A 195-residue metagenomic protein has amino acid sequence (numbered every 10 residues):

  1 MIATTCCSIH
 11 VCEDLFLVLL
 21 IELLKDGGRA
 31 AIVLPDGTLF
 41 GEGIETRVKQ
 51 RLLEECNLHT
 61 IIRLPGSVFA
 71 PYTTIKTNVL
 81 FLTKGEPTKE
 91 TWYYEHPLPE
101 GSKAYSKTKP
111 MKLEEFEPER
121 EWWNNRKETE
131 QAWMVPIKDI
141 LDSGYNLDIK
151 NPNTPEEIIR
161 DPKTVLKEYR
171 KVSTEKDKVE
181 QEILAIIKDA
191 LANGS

Functional and structural regions predicted by a protein language model:
M1-S195: A conserved structural/catalytic subdomain of Rossmann-like adenosyl-cofactor enzymes
